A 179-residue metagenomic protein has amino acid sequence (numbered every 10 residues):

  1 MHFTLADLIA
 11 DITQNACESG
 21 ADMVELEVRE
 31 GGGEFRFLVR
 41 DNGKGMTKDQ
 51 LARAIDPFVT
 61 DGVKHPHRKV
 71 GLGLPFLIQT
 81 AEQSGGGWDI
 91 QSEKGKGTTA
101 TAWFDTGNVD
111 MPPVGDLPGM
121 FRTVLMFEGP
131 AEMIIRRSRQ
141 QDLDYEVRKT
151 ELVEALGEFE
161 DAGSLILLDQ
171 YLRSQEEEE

Functional and structural regions predicted by a protein language model:
D22-R29: A conserved short beta-strand within the histidine kinase catalytic ATPase domain
R29-F37: Short beta-strand-loop-beta element adjacent to the nucleotide/active-site pocket used for signaling
D41: Acidic ATP/Mg2+-coordinating residue in the GHKL
M46-F58: Short conserved segment of the HATPase_c
V59-K69: Glycine-rich ATP-lid/hinge loop adjacent to the conserved G-boxes
F76-G86: Conserved glycine-/histidine-rich ATP-lid loop and adjacent helix of the Bergerat-fold HATPase_c
I90-K94: A short beta-strand-to-loop motif within the catalytic HATPase_c
K96-T98: Glycine-rich GHKL/ HATPase_c ATP-binding element in histidine kinases
